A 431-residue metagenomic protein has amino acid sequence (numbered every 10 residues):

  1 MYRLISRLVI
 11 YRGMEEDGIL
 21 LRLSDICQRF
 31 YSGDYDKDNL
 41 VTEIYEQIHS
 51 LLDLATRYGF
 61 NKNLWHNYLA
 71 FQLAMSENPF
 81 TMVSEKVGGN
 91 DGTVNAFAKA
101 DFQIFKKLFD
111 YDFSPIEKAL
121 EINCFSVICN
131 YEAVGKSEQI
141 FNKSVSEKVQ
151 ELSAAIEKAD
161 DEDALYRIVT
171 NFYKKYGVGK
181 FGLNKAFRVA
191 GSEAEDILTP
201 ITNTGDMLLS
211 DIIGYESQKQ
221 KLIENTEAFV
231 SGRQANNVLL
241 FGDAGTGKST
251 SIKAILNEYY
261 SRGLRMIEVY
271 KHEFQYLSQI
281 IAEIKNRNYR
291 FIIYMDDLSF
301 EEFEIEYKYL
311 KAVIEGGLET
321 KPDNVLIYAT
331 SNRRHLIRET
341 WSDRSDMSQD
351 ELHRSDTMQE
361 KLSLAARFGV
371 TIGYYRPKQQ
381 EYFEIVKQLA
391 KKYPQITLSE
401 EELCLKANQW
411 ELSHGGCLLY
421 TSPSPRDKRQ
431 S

Functional and structural regions predicted by a protein language model:
M1-A154: Intrinsically disordered, low-complexity N-terminal extensions of AAA+/P-loop NTPases that precede the structured
Q139-I197: Interdomain "pre-motor" coupling segment immediately N-terminal to P-loop NTPase/helicase cores
M207-T226: N-terminal pre-Walker A segment at the start of P-loop NTPase domains
L239-L264: Walker A/P-loop
E258-N288, F300-E301: AAA+/P-loop NTPase substrate/partner-engagement loops
E304-S348: Conserved catalytic/switch belt of AAA+ P-loop NTPases
D350-Q359, V370-Q380: Conserved AAA+ ATPase "SRH/arginine-finger" region at the nucleotide-binding site
Y420-D427: Conserved small/polar residues in nucleotide/adenosyl-binding loops
